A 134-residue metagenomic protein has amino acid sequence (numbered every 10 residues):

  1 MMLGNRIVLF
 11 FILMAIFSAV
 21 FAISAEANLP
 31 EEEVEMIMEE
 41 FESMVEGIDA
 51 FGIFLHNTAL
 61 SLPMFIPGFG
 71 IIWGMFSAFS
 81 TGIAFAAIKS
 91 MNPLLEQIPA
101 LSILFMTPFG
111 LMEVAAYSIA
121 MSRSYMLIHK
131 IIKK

Functional and structural regions predicted by a protein language model:
M1-E32: N-terminal signal-anchor transmembrane alpha helix
L13-S24, F65-I66, G70, F109-M112: Hydrophobic alpha-helical membrane-insertion segments
A27-L29, F65-M91: Transmembrane alpha-helix/helix-exit interface in multi-pass inner-membrane proteins
N28-E33, K89-E96, I128-I132: Membrane-interfacial segments
E33-F51: Perimembrane loop-to-helix junctions flanking transmembrane segments
H56-F65, S102-L104: Hydrophobic, membrane-inserted alpha-helices
F85-F105: Structured, soluble extracytoplasmic/luminal domains of envelope-associated proteins
F105-H129: Alpha-helical transmembrane segments of helical membrane proteins, especially in multi-pass transport, channel
